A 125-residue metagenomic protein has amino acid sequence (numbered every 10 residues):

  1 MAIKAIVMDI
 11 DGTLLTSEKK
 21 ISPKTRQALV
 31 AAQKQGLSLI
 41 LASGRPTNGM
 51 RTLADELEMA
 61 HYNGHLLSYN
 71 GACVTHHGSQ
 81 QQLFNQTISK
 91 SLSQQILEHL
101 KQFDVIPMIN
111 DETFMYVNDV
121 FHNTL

Functional and structural regions predicted by a protein language model:
A2-I6, I10-D55: Active-site neighborhood of HAD-like aspartate-dependent phosphohydrolases
D9, S68, N110: Short beta-strand segments
Q35-G36, Y69, Q102-F103: Structured helix-beta-strand junction loops
T52-Y62, S79, F121-T124: Glycine-rich loop at the start of a catalytic domain that most often binds anionic cofactors/ligands
Y62-H65, I106: Phosphate-binding/catalytic loop of phosphoryl-transfer enzymes
G64-V74: A short, structured active-site edge motif that brings together acidic residues
A72-L125: HAD-like small-molecule phosphatases
